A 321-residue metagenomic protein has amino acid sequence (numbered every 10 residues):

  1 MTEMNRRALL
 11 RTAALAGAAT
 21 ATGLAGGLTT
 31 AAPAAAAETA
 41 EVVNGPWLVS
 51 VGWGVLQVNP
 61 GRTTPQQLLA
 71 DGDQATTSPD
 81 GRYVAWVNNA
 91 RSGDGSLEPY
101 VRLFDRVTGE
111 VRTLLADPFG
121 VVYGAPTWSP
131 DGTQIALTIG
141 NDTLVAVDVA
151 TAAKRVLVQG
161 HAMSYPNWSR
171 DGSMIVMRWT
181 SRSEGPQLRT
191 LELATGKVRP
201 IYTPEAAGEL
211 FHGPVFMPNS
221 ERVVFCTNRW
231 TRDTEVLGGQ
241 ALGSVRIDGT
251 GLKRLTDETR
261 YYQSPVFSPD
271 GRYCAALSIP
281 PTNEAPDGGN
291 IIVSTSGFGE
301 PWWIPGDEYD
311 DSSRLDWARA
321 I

Functional and structural regions predicted by a protein language model:
M1-G17: N-terminal secretory signal peptides and thylakoid transit peptides that target proteins across membranes
G17-A25: Bacterial N-terminal signal peptides
L24-V42: C-terminal region of N-terminal signal peptides and the immediate post-cleavage residues of exported proteins
A37-I321: Sequence signature of WD/YWTD-type beta-propeller architectures
